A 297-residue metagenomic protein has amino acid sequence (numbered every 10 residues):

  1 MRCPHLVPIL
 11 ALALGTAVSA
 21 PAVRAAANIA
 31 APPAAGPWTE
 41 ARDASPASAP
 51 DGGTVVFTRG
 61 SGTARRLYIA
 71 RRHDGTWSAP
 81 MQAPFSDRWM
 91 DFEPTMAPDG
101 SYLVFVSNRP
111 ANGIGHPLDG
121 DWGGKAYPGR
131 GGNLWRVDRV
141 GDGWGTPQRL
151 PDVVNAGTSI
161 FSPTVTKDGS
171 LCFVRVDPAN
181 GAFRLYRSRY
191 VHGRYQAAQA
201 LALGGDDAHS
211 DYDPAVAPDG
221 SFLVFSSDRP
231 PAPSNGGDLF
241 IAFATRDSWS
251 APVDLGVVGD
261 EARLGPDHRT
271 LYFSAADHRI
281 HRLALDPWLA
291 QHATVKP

Functional and structural regions predicted by a protein language model:
M1-H5: Positively charged n-region of N-terminal signal peptides that target proteins for export
V7-A17: Bacterial N-terminal signal peptides
S19-A25: Signal peptide processing junction and immediate N-terminal pro/mature segment of secreted/exported proteins
A25-P297: Short, conserved micro-motifs composed of acidic
